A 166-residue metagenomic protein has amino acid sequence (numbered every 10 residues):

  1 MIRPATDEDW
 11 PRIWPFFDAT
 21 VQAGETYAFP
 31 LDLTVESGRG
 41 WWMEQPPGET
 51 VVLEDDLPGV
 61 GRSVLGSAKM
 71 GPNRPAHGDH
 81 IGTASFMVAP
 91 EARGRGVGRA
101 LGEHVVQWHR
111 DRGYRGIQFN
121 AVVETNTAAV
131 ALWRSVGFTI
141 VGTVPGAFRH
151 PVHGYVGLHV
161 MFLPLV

Functional and structural regions predicted by a protein language model:
M1-I13: A short beta-loop-alpha structural element at the N-terminal edge of CoA-dependent acyl/N-acetyltransferase catalytic
P4, T26, P30-E91, G102-E103 (+2 more regions): Acetyl-CoA-dependent GNAT
I13-V21, G38: Hydrophobic alpha-helical core bundles mediating ligand binding, dimerization, or RNAP-core interactions
F86-M87, A121, V144, H150-V166: Terminal substrate-recognition subdomain of acyl/acetyltransferases
R93, F119-A129, A147-R149: Conserved beta-strand-loop-alpha-helix junction that forms the acyl-donor binding cleft
G94-D111, V130-S135: Conserved acetyl-CoA-binding loop-helix of GNAT-fold acetyltransferases
H109-V122: Conserved GNAT acetyl-CoA-binding A-motif
R134-T143: Conserved acetyl-CoA-binding loop of GNAT-fold acetyltransferases
